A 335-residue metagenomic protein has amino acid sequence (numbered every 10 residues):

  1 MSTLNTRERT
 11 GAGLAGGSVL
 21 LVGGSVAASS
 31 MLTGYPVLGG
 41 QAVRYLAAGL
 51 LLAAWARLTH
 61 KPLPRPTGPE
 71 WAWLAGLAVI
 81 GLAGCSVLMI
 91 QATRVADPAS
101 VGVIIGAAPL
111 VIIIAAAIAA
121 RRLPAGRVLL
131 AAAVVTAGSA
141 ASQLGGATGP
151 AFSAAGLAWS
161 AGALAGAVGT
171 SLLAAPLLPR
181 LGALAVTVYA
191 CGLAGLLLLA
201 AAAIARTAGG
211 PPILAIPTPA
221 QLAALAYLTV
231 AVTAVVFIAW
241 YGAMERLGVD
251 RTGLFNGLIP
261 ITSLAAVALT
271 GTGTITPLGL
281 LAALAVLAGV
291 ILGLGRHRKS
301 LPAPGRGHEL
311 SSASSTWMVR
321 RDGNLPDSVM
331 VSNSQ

Functional and structural regions predicted by a protein language model:
M1-V43, A48-L50, V87, Q91 (+4 more regions): Glycine-/small-residue-enriched transmembrane alpha-helix faces in small-molecule transporters and effluxers
R9-L14, G39-W55, G76, L130-A137 (+4 more regions): Hydrophobic alpha-helical transmembrane segments of multi-pass integral membrane proteins, especially transporters
A15-V19, A42-V43, L82, S86 (+3 more regions): Helix-helix packing/entry segments at the starts of transmembrane helices
L21-V26, A53-I105, A141, T229-L247: Specific transmembrane alpha-helical segments of multi-pass solute transporters/efflux pumps, especially DMT/EamA
A27-Y35, R94, Q143-A154, A205-A220 (+3 more regions): Membrane-interface helix termini and inter-helical loops of multi-pass transporters
L32, G40, R44, A92 (+6 more regions): Hydrophobic/aromatic residues within transmembrane alpha-helices of multi-pass small-molecule transporters
G39-L50, G81, M89-L123, R127 (+3 more regions): Specific alpha-helical transmembrane segments that line the substrate/conduction pathway and gating interfaces
L52, A115, P124-G146, G257-L258 (+2 more regions): Hydrophobic transmembrane alpha-helices of multi-pass small-molecule transport proteins
